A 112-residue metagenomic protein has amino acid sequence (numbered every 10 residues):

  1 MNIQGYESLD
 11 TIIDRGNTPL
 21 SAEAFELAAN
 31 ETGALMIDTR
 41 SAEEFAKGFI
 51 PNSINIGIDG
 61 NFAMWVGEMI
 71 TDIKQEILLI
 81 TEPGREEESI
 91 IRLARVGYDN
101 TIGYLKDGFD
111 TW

Functional and structural regions predicted by a protein language model:
M1-W112: Cytosolic catalytic domains that perform sulfur/thiol-centered chemistry
